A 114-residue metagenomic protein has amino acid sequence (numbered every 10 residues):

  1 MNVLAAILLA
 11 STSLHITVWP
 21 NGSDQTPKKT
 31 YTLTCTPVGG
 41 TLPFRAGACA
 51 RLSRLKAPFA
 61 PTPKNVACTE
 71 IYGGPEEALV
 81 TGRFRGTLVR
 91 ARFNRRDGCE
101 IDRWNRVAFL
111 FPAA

Functional and structural regions predicted by a protein language model:
M1-A114: N- and C-terminal low-complexity/disordered segments
